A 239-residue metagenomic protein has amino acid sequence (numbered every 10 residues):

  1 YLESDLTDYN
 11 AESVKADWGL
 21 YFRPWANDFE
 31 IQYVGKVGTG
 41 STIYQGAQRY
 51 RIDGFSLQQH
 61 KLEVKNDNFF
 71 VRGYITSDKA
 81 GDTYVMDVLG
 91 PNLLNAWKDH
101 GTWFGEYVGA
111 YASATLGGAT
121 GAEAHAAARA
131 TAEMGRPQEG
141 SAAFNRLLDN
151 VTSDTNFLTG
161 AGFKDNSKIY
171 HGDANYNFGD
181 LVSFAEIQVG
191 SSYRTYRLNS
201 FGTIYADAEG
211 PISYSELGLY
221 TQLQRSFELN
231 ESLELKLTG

Functional and structural regions predicted by a protein language model:
Y1-T39, H60: Transmembrane beta-barrel wall of Gram-negative outer-membrane proteins
S4-L6, Q45-G46, G160-G162, E209: Short secondary-structure boundary micro-motifs
S13-K15, N27, V34-T42, R72-G81 (+1 more regions): Structural signature of outer-membrane beta-barrel domains
E30, V37-T39, G46, G90 (+2 more regions): Amphipathic, alpha-helical segments enriched in basic
G35-T39, Q45-Q48, L233-G239: Transmembrane beta-strand segments that form the barrel wall of outer-membrane beta-barrel proteins
I52-D53: Surface loop/turn motifs at the tips and blade-to-blade linkers of beta-strand repeat domains
S56-Q58: Extended, low-complexity, charge-balanced
K61-G239: Face-selective signature of the C-terminal outer-membrane beta-barrel domain
